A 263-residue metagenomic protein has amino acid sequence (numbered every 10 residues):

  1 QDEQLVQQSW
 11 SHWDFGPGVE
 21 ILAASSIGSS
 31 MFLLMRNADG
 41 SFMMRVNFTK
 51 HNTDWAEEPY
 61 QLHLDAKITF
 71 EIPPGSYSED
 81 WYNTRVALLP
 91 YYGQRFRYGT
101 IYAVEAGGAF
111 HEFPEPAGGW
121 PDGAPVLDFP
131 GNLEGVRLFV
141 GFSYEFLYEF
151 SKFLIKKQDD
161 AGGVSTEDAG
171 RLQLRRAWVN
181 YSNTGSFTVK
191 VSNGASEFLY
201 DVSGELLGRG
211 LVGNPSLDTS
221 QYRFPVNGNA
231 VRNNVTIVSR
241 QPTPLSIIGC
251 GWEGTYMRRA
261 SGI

Functional and structural regions predicted by a protein language model:
Q1-I263: Beta-sheet repeat architectures centered on beta-propellers
